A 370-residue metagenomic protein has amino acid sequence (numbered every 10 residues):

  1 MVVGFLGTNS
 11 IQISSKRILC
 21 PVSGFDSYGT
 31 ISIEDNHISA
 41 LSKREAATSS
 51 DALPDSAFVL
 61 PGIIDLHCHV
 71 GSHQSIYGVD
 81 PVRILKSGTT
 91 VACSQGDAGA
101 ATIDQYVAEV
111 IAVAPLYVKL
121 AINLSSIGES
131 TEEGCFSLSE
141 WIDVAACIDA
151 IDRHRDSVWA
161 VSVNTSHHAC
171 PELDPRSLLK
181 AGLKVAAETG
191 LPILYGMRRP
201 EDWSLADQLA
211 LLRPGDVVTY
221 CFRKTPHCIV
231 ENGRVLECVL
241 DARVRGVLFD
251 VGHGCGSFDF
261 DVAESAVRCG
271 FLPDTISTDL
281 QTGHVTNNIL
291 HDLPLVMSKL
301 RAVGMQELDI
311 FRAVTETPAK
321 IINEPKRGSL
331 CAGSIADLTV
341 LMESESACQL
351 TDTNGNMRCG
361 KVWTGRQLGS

Functional and structural regions predicted by a protein language model:
G4-S15, D35, R44-T90: Replace "His-x-His-based motif
K16, N36, S56, H67 (+8 more regions): Divalent metal-coordination and catalytic microenvironments
G24-I33: A conserved glycine-rich beta-strand in the N-terminal activation segment of trypsin-fold
I64-C68, A92-S94, V118-I122, W159-V163 (+4 more regions): Hydrophobic faces of well-ordered beta-strands that scaffold small-molecule active sites in alpha/beta enzyme cores
V82-H167: Divalent-metal coordination cores built from histidine and acidic residues
T165-A266, G270-N287: Active-site core of metal-dependent hydrolases
D261-E343: His/Asp/Glu-enriched, well-ordered alpha-helical/loop segment that forms or immediately abuts the divalent-metal
I335-S370: C-terminal cap of metal-dependent C-N hydrolases
